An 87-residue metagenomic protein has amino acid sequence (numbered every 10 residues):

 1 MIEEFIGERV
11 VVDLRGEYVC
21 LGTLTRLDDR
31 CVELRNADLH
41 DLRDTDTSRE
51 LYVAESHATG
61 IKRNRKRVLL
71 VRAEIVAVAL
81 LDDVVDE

Functional and structural regions predicted by a protein language model:
M1-E87: Conserved RNA-binding domains used in RNP assembly and mRNA/RNA metabolism
